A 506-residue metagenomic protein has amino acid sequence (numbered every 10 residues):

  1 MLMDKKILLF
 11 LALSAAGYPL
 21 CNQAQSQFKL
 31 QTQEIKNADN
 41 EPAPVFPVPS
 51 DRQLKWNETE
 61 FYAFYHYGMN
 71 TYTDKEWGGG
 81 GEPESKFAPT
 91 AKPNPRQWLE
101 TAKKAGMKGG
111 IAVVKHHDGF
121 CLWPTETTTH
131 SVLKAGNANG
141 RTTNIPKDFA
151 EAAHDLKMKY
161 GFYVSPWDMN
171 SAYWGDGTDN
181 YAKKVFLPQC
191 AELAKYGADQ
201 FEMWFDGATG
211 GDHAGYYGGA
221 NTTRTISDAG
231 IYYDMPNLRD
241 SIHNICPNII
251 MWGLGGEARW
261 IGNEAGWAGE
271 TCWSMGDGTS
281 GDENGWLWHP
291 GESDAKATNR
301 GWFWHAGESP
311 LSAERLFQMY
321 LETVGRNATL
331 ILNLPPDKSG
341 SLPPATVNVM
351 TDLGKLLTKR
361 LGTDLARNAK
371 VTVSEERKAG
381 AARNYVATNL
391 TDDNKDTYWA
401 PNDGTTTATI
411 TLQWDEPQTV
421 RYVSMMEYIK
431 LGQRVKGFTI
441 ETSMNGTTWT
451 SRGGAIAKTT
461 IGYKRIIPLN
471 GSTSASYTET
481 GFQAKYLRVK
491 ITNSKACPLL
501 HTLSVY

Functional and structural regions predicted by a protein language model:
M1-K29: Bacterial Sec-dependent N-terminal signal peptides
Q27-G404, T419, S424-Q433, A455-I461 (+3 more regions): Mature catalytic domains of secreted/periplasmic carbohydrate-active enzymes
M203, V423, I440, L503-V505: Extracellular beta-strand elements of beta-rich domains used for carbohydrate recognition/degradation or cell-matrix
T405-T407, D415-Y422, Q483-A484: Extended extracellular/luminal ectodomain segments enriched in beta-structured repeat modules
L412, K464-T480: Exposed aromatic-hydrophobic patches
Q433-G446: Short, surface-exposed beta-strand/strand-loop-strand elements in extracellular ectodomains
T480-T492: Noncatalytic modules at the cell exterior or secretory-pathway interfaces, chiefly beta-strand-rich lectin/adhesion
K495-Y506: Edge beta-strands of jelly-roll/beta-sandwich modules across compartments, strongly enriched in secreted/luminal
